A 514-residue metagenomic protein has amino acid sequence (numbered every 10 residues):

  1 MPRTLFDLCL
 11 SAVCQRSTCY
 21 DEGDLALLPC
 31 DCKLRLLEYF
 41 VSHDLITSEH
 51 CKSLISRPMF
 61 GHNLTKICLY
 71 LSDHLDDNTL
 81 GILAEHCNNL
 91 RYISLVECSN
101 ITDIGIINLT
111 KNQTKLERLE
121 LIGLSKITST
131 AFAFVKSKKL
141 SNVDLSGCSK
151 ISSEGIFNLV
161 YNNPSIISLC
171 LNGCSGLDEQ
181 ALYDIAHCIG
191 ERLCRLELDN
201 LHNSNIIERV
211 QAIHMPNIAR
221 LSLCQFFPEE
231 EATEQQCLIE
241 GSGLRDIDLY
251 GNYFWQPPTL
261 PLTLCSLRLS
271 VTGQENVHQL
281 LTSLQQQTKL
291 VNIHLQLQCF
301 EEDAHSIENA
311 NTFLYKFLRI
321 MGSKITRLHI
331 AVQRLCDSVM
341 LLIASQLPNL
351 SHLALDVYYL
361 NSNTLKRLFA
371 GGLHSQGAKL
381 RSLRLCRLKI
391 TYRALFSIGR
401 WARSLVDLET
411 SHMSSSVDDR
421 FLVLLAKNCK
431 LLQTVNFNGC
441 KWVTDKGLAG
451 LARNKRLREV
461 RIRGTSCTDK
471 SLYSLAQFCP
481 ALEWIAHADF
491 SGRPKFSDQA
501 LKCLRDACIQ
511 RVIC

Functional and structural regions predicted by a protein language model:
M1-H74, N78-G81, H86-Y92: Cullin-RING E3 adaptor/co-adaptor recruitment helices
R3-D7, C14-E22, C30-K33, L37-D44 (+11 more regions): Innate immune receptor modules and recognition interfaces
S11, Q15-C19, S42, I46 (+15 more regions): Short amphipathic alpha-helical interaction elements and helix-loop-helix interfaces that mediate dimerization
D31, R57-K66, H74, E85-Y92 (+20 more regions): Leucine-rich repeat
L45-K52, D73-N78, S99-I107, S125-T130 (+14 more regions): Short, solvent-exposed loop/turn at the beta-strand->alpha-helix junction within individual leucine-rich repeat
Y70, V96-E97, E120-G123, D144-G147 (+13 more regions): Per-repeat beta-strand-to-loop junction in leucine-rich repeat
I167, G173, E191-H202, E208 (+7 more regions): Leucine-rich repeat domain C-terminal region
S323, I330-Q333, I343-S345, N349-T465: Eukaryotic tandem repeat interaction scaffolds
